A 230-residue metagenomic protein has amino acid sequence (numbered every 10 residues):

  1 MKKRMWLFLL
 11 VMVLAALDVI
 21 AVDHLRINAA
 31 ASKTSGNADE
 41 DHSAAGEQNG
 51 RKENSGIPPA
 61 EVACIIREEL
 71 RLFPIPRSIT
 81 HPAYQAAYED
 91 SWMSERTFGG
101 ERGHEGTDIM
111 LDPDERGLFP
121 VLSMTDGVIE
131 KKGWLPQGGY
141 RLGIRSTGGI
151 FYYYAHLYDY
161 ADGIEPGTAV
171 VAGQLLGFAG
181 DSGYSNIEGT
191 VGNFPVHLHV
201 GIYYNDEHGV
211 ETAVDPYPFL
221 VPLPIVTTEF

Functional and structural regions predicted by a protein language model:
M1-M12: N-terminal Sec-pathway targeting helices
V19-Y140, A172, P224-F230: Surface-exposed, glycine-biased beta-strand/turn segments
I75, E165-P166, V171, V191-F230: Acidic, glycine-rich catalytic/binding loops that coordinate metals and/or anionic ligands
E101-E115, G143-I150, I202-V214: Small beta-barrel nucleic-acid-binding modules, principally OB-folds
M110, R145, A155-Y158, V171 (+2 more regions): Residue-level detector of conserved, well-ordered beta-strand and adjacent loop positions that form binding/recognition
P113, G133, A161, Q174 (+3 more regions): Sec/Tat-exported extracytoplasmic proteins
S123-P166, I187-P195: Zn2+-dependent peptidoglycan hydrolase active-site motif and core
R141-I144, V171-E188: Short hydrophobic beta/alpha edge segments that flank linear recognition/processing sites
